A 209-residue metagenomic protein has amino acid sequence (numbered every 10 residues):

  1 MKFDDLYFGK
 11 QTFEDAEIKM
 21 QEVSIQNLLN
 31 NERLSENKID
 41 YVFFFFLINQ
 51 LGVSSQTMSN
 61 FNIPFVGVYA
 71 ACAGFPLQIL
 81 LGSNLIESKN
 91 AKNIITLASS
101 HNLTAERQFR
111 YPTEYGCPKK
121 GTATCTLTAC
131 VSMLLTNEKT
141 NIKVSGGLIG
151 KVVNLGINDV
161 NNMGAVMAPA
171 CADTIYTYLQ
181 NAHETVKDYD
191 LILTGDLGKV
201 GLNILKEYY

Functional and structural regions predicted by a protein language model:
M1-E14, P112-Y176, N181-E184: Condensing-enzyme catalytic core mediating Claisen C-C bond formation in acyl metabolism
M1-F43, L47-S54, N60, A170-V186 (+1 more regions): Conserved active-site "lid/cap" helical segment
D15-E17, P64-P76, A123-C125: Active-site nucleophile and cofactor-binding loops and adjacent substrate-binding regions of central metabolic enzymes
E22, Q26, V68-T96, L135: Active-site-proximal alpha-helical scaffold in enzymes
F44-F45, I94-S100: Short beta-strand segments
S54-P64, I86-S88, F109-P118, Y209: A glycine- and small-aliphatic-rich helix-loop capping segment at beta-alpha/alpha-beta transitions that lines
D190-K199: A short beta-alpha structural unit
